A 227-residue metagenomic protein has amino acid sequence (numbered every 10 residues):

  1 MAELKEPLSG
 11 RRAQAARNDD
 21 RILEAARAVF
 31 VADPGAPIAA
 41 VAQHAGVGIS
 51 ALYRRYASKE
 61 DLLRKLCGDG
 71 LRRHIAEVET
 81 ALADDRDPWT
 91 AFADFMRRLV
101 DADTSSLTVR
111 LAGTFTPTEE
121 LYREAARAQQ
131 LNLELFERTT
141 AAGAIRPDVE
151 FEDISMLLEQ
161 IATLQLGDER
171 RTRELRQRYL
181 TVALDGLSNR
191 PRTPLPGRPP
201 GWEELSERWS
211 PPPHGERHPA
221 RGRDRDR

Functional and structural regions predicted by a protein language model:
M1-D33, I38-H44, D61: Basic, helix-initiating cap at the start of DNA-binding domains
M1-K5, L133-A141, G167-R227: C-terminal peripheral helix-coil segments that are non-catalytic and often amphipathic
F30, P37-I38, I49, K59 (+2 more regions): Amphipathic alpha-helical segments enriched in hydrophobic/aromatic and basic residues that form the DNA-contacting
G46-Y56: Short hydrophobic/aromatic patch on the recognition helix
K65, R72, A76-S105, T116-E120 (+1 more regions): Hydrophobic alpha-helical connector segments
D94, T116-G167, E174-R178: Amphipathic alpha-helical packing segments from all-alpha helical-bundle domains
R98-A102, S106, A142, I161-L164 (+1 more regions): Phosphate/oxyanion-binding loops and surfaces in catalytic or ligand/nucleic-acid-binding neighborhoods
V109-T118, R198-P200: Short linear capping/connector segments at secondary-structure termini
